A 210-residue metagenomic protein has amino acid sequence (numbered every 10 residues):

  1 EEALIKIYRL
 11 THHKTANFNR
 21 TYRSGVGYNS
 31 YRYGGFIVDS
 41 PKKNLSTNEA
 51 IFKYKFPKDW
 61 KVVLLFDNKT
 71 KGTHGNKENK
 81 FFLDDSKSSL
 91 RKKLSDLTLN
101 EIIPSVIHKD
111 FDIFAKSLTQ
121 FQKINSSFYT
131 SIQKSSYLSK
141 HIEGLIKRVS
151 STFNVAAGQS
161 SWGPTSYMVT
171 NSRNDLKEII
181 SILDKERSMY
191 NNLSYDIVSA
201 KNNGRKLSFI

Functional and structural regions predicted by a protein language model:
E1, G163-V169: Short, small-residue alpha-helix embedded
E1-I7: Extended, well-ordered alpha-helical scaffold segments
I7-N154, V169-I210: ATP-dependent small-molecule kinase catalytic core of the GHMP/sugar-kinase superfamily and closely related
R32, Q159-P164: Short Gly/Ser/Thr- and Asp/Glu-enriched loop/turn motifs at secondary-structure junctions
